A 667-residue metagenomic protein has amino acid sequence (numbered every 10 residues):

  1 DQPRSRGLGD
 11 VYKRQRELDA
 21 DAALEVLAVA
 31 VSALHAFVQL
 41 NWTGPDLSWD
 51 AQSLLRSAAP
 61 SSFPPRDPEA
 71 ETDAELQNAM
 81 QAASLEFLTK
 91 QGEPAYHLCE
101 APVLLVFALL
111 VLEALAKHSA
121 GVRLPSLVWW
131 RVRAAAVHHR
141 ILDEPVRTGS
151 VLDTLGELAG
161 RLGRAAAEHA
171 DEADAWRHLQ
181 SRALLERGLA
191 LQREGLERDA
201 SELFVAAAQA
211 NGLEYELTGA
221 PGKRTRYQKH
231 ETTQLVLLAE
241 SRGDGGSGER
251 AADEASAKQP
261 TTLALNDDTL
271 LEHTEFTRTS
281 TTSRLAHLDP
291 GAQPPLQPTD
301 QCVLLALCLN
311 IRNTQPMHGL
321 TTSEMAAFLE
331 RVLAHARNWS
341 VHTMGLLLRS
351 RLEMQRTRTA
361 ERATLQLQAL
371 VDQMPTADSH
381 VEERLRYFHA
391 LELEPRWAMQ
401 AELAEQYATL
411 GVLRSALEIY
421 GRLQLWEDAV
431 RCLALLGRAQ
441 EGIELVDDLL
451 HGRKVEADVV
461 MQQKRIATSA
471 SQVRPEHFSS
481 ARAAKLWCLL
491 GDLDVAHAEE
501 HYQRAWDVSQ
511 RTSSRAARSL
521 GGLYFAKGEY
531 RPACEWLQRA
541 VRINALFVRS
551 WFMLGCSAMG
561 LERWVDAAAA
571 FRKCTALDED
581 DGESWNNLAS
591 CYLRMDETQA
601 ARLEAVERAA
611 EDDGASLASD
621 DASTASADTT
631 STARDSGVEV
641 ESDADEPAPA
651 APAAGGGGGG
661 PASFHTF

Functional and structural regions predicted by a protein language model:
D1-Y12: Single conserved hydrophobic/aromatic residue that forms the stacking wall/gate of nucleotide- or nucleobase-binding
E197-F204, A257-V381, Y387, C556 (+9 more regions): Long, acidic/serine-threonine-rich intrinsically disordered regions with weak helical/coil propensity that act as
G212, K454, Q510-R511, A545 (+1 more regions): Short coil turns that delineate tetratricopeptide repeat
